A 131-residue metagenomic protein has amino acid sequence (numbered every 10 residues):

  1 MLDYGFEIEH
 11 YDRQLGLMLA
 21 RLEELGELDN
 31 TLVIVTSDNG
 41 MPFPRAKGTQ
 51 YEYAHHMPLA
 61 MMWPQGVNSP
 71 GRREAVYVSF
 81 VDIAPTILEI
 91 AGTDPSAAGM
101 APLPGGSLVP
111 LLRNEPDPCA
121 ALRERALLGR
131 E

Functional and structural regions predicted by a protein language model:
M1-T31: A long, amphipathic alpha-helix that forms part of the scaffold/cap immediately adjacent to metal-dependent active
L2, E9-G16, V78-P85, P102-S107: A structural signal for well-ordered alpha-helical segments within the folded catalytic domains of diverse enzymes
Y4, R72, A97: Generic anion/oxyanion-binding catalytic loop in active/binding sites
Q14, M18-R21, W63, T86 (+1 more regions): Generic, well-ordered alpha-helical scaffold segments in large soluble proteins
R21-R72, V76-S79, P104: Histidine-centered active-site microenvironments of extracellular/periplasmic hydrolases and transferases
M41-P44, A84, E89-E131: C-terminal cap/loop subdomain of S1 sulfatases and analogous C-terminal strand-loop tails that border
